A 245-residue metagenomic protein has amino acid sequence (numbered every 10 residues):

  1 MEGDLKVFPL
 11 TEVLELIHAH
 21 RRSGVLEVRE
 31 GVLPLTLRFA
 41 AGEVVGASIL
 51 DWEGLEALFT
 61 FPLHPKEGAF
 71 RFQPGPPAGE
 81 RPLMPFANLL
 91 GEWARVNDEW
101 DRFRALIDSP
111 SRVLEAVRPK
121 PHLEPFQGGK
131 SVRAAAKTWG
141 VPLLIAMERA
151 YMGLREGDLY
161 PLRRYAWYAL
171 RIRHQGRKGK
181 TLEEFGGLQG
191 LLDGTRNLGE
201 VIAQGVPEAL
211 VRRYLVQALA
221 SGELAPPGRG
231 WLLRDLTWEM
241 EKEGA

Functional and structural regions predicted by a protein language model:
M1-A245: Acidic, Ser/Thr/Pro-enriched low-complexity segments and adjacent helix/loop capping patches that create flexible
